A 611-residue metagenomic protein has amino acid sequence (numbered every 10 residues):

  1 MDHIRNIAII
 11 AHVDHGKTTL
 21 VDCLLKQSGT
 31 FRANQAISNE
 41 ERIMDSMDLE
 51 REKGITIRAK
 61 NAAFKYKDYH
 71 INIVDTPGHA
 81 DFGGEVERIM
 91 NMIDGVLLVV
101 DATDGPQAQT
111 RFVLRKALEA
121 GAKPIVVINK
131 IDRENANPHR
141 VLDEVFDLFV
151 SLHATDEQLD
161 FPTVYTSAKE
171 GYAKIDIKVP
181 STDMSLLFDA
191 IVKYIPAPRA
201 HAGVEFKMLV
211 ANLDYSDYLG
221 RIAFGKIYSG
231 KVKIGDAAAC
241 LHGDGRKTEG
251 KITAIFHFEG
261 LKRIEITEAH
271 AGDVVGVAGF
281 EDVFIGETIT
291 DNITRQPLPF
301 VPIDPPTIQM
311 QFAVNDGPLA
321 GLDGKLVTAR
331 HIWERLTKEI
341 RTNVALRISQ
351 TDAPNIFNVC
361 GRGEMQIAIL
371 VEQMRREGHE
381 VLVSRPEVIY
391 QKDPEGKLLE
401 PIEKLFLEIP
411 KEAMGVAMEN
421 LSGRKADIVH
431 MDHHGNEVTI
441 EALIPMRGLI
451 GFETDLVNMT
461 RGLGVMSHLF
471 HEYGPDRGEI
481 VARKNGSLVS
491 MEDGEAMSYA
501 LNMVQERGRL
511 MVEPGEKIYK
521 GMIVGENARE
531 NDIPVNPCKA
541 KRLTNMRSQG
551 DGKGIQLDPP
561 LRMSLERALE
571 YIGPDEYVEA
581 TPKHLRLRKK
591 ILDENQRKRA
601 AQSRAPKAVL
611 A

Functional and structural regions predicted by a protein language model:
M1-A611: Structural and coupling elements of P-loop NTPases
